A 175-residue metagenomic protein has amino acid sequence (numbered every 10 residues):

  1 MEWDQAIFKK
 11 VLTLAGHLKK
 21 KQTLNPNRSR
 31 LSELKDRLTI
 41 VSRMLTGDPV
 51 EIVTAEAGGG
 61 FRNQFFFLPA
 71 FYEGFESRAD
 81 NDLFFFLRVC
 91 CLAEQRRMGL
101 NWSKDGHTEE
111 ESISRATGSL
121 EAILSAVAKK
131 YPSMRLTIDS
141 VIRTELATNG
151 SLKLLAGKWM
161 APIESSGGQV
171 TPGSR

Functional and structural regions predicted by a protein language model:
M1-R175: Basic/hydrophobic alpha-helical interface regions
